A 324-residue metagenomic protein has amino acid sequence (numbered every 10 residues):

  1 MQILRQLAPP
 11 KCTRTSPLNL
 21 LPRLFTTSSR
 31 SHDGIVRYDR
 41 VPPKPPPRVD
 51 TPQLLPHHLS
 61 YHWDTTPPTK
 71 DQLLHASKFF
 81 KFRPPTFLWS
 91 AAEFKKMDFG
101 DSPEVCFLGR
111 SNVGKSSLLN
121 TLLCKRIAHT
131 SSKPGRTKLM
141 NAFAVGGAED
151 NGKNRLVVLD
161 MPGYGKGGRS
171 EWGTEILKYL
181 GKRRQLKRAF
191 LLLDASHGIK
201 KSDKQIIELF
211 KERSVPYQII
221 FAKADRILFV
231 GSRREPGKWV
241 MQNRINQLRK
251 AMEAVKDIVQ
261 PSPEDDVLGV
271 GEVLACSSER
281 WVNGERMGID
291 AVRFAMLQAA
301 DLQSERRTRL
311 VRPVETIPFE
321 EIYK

Functional and structural regions predicted by a protein language model:
Q2-I3, L7-A8, P17-L21, T27-K166 (+3 more regions): Conserved G1/Walker A P-loop phosphate-binding module
F82-F94, K223-T308: Canonical P-loop GTPase G-domain recognition
F107, V158-D160, L191-L192, E272-S277: Extended hydrophobic secondary-structure segments that form protein cores and membrane-embedded regions
F107-V113, N120, N141-G147, R188 (+5 more regions): Structured catalytic cores of enzymes that bind and process phosphorylated ligands/cofactors
R136, P162-K166, A195-I199, K223-L228 (+1 more regions): Conserved nucleotide-binding/hydrolysis micro-motifs of P-loop NTPases
L139, N154-V157, G168, W172 (+8 more regions): Helical mechanochemical/support elements of P-loop NTPase systems and associated helical scaffolds
N154, R169-H197, Q205-Q218: Inter-motif core of Ras-like GTPase G domains
V311-I317: Compositionally biased, low-complexity regions
